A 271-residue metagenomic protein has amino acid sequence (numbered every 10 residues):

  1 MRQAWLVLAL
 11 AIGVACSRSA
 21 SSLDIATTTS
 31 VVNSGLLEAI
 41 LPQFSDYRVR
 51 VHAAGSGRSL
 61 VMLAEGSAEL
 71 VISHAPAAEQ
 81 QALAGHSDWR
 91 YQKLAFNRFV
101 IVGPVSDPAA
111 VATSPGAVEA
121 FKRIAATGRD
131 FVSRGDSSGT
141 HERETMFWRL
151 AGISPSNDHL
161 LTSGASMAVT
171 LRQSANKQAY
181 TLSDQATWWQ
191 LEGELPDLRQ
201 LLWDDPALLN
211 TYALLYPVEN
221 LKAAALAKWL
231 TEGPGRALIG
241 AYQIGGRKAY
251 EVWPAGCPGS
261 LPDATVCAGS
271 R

Functional and structural regions predicted by a protein language model:
A4-G13: Bacterial N-terminal signal peptides
C16-D46, G57, V61-S67, A75-P76 (+3 more regions): Exported/periplasmic ABC-transporter solute-binding proteins
V49: Hydrophobic anchor at the start of a short beta-strand that flanks the dinucleotide cofactor-binding loop
L70-F96: Acidic, polar ligand-binding/catalytic clefts
F96-R98, G128: Residue-level signal for tight coil/turn positions that link beta-strands
I101: Serine endopeptidase catalytic core focused on the charge-relay Asp
